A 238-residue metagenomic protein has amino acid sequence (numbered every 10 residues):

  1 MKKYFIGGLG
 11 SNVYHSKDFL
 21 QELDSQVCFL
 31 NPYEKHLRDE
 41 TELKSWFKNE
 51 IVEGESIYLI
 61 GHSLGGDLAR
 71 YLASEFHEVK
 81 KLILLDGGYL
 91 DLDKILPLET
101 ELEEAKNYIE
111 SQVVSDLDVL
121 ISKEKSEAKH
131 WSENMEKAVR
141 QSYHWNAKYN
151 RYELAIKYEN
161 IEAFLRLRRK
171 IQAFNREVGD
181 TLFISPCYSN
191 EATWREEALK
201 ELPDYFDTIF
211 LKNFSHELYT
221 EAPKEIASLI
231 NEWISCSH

Functional and structural regions predicted by a protein language model:
M1-L37: Conserved HGGG/HGGXW glycine-rich cap/lid loop of the alpha/beta-hydrolase fold
T41-I57: Conserved acidic catalytic loop of the alpha/beta-hydrolase fold
G61-G65, A69: Gly/Ala-rich beta-loop-alpha elbow adjacent to hydrolase catalytic centers
L82-S115: Flexible "cap/lid" loop of the alpha/beta hydrolase fold
Q112-L165: Conserved alpha/beta-hydrolase catalytic His-Asp/Glu region
N146-L202: Conserved serine/cysteine hydrolase catalytic core
L211-P223: Catalytic histidine-centered segment of alpha/beta-hydrolase-like enzymes
T220-E232: Post-His helix in hydrolase/transferase enzymes
